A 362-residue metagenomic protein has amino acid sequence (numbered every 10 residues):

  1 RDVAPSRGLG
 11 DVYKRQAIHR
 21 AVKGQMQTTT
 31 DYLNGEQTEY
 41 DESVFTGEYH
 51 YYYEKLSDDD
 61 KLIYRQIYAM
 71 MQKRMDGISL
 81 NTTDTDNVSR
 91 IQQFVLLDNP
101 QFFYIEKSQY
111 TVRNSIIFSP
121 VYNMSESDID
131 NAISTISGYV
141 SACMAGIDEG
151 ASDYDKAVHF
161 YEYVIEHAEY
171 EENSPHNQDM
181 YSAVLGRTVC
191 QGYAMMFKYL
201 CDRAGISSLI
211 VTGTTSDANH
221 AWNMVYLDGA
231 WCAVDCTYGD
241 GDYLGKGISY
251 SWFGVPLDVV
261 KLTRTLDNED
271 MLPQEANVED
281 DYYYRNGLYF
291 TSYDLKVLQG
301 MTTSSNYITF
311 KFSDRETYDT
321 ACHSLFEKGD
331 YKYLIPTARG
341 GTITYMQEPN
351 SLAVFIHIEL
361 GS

Functional and structural regions predicted by a protein language model:
R1-Q16: Single conserved hydrophobic/aromatic residue that forms the stacking wall/gate of nucleotide- or nucleobase-binding
K14-A151, V259-S362: N-terminal accessory/pre-domain segments preceding catalytic cores
Q66-I67, S127, V184-T188, V211-T212: Alpha-helix capping and helix-loop boundary segments enriched in small/acidic/polar residues
S79, H167, E171-S174, L185-G186 (+2 more regions): Repeated polar recognition positions within modular binding domains
E126-S182: Secondary-structure boundary elements
D179-Y193: A short, highly charged nucleic-acid-interacting micro-segment common to nuclease and nuclease-linked defense proteins
G192-V260: Hydrophobic/aromatic-rich core segments of domains that either
